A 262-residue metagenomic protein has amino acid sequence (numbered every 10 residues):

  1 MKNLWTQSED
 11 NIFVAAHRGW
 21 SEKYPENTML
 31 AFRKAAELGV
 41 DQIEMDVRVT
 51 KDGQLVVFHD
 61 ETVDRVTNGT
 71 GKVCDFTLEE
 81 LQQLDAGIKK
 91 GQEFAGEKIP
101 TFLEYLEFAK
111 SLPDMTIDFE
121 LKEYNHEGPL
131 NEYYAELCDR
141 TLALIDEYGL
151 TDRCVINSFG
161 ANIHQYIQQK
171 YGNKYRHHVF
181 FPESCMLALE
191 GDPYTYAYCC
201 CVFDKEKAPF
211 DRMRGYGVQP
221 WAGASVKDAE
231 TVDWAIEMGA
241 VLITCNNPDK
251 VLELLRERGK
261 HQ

Functional and structural regions predicted by a protein language model:
M1-Q262: Phosphate-group recognition and catalysis centered on beta-loop-alpha active-site segments
